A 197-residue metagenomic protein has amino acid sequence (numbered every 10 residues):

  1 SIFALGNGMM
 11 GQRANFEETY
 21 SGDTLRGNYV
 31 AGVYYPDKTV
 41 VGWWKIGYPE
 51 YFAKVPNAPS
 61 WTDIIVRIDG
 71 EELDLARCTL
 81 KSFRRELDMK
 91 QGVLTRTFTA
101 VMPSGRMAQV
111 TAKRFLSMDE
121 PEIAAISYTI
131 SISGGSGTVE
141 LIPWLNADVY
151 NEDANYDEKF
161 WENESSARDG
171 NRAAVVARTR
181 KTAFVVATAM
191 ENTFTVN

Functional and structural regions predicted by a protein language model:
S1-N197: Beta-sandwich/jelly-roll carbohydrate-recognition scaffolds of carbohydrate-active enzymes
